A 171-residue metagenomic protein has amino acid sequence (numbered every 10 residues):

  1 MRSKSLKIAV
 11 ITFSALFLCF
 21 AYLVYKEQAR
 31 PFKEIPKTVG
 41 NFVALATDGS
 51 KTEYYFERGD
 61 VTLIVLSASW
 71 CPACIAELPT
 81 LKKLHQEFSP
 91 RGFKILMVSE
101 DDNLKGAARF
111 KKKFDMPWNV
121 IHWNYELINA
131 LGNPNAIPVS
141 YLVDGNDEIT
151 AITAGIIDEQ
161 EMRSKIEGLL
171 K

Functional and structural regions predicted by a protein language model:
M1-L45: N-terminal targeting signals for export/organelle localization
T38, D60, N135-I137: Short, small/polar residue-rich loop motifs at catalytic or cofactor-binding pockets
N41-T62: A short beta-strand-turn-helix
T47, S69, E100-N103, Y125 (+1 more regions): Solvent-exposed coil/turn segments that connect beta secondary-structure elements in extracytoplasmic/periplasmic
L63-I64, I95, S140: Hydrophobic beta-strand anchors of alpha/beta hydrolase catalytic cores
L66-K83: Conserved redox-active cysteine motifs that mediate thiol-disulfide chemistry, especially di-cysteine Cys-X(1-2)-Cys
S89-N124: Conserved segment of the thioredoxin-like fold in thiol-based oxidoreductases
K112-M116, W123-G168: Thiol/disulfide oxidoreductase modules built on the thioredoxin-like
